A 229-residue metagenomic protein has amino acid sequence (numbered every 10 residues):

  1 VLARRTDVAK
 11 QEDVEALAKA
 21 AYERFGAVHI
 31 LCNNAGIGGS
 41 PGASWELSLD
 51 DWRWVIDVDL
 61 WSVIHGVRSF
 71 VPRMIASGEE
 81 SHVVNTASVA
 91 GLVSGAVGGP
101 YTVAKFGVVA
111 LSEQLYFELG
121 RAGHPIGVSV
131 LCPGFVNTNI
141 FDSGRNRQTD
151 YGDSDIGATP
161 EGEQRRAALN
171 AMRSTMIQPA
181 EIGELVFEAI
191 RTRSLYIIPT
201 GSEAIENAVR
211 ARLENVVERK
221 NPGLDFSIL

Functional and structural regions predicted by a protein language model:
R5-A16, L49: The beta1-alpha1 cofactor-binding region of Rossmann-like NAD(H)/NADP(H)-dependent oxidoreductases
A20-N33, S40: A glycine-rich helix->loop->beta "capping" turn within Rossmann-like NAD(P)(H)-dependent oxidoreductase domains
G42-S44, D51-R53: Substrate-binding pocket helix/loop in short-chain dehydrogenase/reductase
S44, V93-P100: Active-site loop immediately N-terminal to the catalytic Tyr-X3-Lys motif of short-chain dehydrogenase/reductase
V67, A104: Active-site helix of classical SDR
S88: Residue(s) in the substrate-gating loop at a strand-loop-helix junction that position the organic substrate next
R121-I197: SDR active-site lid
